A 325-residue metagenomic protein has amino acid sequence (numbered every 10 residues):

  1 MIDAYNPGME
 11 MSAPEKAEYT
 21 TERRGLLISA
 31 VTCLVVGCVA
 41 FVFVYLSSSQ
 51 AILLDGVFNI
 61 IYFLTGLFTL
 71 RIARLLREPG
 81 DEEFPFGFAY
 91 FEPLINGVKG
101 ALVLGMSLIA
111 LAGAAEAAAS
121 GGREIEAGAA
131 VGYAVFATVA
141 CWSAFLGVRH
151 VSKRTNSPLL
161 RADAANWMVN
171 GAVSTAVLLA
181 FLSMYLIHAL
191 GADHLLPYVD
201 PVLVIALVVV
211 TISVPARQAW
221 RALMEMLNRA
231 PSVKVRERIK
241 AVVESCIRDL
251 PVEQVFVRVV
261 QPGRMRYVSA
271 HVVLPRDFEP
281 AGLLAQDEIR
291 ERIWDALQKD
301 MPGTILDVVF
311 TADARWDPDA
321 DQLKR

Functional and structural regions predicted by a protein language model:
I2-I28, Y45-S47, A51-R325: Alpha-helical transmembrane segments and adjacent TM-loop junctions that form the membrane-embedded core of multi-pass
G25-A40: The first (N-terminal) embedded transmembrane alpha-helix
